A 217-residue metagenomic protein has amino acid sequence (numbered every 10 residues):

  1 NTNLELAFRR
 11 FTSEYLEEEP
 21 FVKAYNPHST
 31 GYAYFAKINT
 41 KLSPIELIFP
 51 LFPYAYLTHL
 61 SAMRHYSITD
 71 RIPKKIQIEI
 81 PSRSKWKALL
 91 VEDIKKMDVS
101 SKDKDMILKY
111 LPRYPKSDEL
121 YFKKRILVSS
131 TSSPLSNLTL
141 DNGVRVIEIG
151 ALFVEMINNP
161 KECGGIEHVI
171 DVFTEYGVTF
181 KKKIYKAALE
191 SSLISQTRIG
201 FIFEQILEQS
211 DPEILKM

Functional and structural regions predicted by a protein language model:
N1-A55, K75, P81-D93, G177-S195 (+1 more regions): Short beta-edge/loop segments at beta->alpha junctions of small alpha/beta modules that act as binding/recognition
T58-H59: Short beta-strand-centered segments at strand-helix junctions
H65-M217: Phosphate-handling catalytic interfaces
